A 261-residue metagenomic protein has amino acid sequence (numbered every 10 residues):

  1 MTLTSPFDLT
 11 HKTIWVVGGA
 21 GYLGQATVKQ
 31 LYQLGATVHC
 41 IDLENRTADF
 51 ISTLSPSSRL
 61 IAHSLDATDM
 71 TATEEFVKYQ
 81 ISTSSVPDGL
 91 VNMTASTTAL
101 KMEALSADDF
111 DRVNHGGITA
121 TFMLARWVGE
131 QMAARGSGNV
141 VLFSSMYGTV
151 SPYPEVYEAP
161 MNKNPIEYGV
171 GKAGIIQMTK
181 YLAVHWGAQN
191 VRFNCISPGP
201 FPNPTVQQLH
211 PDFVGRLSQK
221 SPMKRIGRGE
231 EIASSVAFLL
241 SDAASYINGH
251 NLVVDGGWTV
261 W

Functional and structural regions predicted by a protein language model:
T2-S5, A237, N248-W261: Short C-terminal tail/terminal secondary-structure segment of NAD(P)H-dependent dehydrogenase/reductase domains
P6-H39, L182: Canonical Rossmann dinucleotide-binding motif of NAD(H)/NADP(H)-dependent dehydrogenases/reductases, specifically
M93-A99, G257: Conserved NAD(P)H cofactor-binding loop of Rossmann-fold oxidoreductase domains
K101-M102, S106-N114, P154, N164 (+2 more regions): Substrate-binding pocket helix/loop in short-chain dehydrogenase/reductase
E130, V184-H185, S245: Alpha-helical segment proximal to the catalytic Tyr-Lys
V141-G174, T179-G187: Catalytic loop of short-chain dehydrogenase/reductase
G187, R192, I247-G249: Short, small/polar-rich loop/turn modules that mediate ligand/substrate recognition or access, typified
